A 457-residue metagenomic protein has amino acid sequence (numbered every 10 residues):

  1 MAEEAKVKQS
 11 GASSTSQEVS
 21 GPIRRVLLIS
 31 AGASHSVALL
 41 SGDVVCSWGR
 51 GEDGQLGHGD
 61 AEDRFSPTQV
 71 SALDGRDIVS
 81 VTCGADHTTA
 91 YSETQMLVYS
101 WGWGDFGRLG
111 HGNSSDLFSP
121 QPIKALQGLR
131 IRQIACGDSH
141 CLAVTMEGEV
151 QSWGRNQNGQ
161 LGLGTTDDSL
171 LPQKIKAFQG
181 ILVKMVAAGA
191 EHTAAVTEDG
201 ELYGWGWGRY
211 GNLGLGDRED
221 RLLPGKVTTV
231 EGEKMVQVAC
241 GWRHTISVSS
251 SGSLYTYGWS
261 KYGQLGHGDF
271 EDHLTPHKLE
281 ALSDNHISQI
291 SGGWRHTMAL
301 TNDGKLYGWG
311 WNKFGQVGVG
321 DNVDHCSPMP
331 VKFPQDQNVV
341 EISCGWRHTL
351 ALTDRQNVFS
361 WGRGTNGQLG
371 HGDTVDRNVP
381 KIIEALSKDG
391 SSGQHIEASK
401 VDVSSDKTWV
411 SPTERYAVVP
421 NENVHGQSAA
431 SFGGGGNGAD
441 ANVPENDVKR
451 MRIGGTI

Functional and structural regions predicted by a protein language model:
A2-Q17, L39, C46-R64, Y99 (+13 more regions): Short glycine/serine- and acidic-residue-enriched loop/turn motifs that recur at repeat junctions
G21-D43, E52: Beta-strand-rich domains and repeat architectures in extracellular enzymes and scaffolds, especially beta-propellers
P22, S30, D60, D74 (+17 more regions): Conserved loop/turn at the beginning of each blade in beta-propeller domains
R25, G32-A33, D63-S66, D77 (+17 more regions): Beta-rich catalytic cores
S30, A38, T68-S71, T82 (+17 more regions): Conserved beta-strand position repeated across blades of beta-propeller domains
H35-A38, S47, H87-A90, S100 (+10 more regions): Conserved core positions of repeat-based scaffolds
W101, D105-H111, D116-G216, D220-T228 (+3 more regions): Solenoidal tandem-repeat scaffolds enriched in leucines and small polar residues
L279-N285, D324-S343, T374-I396, K400: Conserved blade-ending motifs and adjacent loop-strand segments that build the rim/top face of beta-propeller domains
